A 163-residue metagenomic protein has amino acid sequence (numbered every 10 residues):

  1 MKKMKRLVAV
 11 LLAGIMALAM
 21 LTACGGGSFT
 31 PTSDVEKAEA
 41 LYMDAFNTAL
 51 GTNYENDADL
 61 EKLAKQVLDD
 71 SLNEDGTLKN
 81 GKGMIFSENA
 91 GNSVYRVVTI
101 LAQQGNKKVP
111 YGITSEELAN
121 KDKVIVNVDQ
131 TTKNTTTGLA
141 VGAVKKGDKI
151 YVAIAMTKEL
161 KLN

Functional and structural regions predicted by a protein language model:
M1-K2, L50, E61, I125 (+1 more regions): Residue-level signal for functionally critical sites in structured catalytic/ligand-binding pockets
M1-L11: Bacterial Sec-dependent N-terminal signal peptides
A19-A23: C-terminal motif of bacterial Sec signal peptides marking the signal peptidase cleavage site
G26: Short, conserved catalytic or interaction motifs in soluble domains
F29-V94, T135-T137: Short, well-ordered surface patches within globular domains
E88-N163: A well-ordered secondary-structure block
